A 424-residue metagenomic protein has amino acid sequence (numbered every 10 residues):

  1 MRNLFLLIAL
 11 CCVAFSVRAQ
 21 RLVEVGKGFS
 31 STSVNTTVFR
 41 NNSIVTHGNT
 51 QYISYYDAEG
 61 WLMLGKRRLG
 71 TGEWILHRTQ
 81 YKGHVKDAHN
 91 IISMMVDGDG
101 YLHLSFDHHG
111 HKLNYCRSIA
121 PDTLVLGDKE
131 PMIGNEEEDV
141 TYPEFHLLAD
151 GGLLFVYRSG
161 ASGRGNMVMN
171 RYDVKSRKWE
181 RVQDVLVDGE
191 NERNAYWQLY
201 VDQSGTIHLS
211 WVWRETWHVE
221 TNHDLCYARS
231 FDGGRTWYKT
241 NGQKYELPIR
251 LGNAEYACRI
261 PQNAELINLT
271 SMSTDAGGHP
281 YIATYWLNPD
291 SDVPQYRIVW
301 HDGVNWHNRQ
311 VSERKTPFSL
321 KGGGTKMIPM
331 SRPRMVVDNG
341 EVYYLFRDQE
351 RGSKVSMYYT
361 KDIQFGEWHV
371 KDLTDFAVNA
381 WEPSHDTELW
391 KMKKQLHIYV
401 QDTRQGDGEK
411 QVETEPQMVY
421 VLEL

Functional and structural regions predicted by a protein language model:
M1-R21: Bacterial Sec-dependent N-terminal signal peptides
Q20-L424: Extracellular, repeat-based ectodomains that mediate carbohydrate processing or recognition
